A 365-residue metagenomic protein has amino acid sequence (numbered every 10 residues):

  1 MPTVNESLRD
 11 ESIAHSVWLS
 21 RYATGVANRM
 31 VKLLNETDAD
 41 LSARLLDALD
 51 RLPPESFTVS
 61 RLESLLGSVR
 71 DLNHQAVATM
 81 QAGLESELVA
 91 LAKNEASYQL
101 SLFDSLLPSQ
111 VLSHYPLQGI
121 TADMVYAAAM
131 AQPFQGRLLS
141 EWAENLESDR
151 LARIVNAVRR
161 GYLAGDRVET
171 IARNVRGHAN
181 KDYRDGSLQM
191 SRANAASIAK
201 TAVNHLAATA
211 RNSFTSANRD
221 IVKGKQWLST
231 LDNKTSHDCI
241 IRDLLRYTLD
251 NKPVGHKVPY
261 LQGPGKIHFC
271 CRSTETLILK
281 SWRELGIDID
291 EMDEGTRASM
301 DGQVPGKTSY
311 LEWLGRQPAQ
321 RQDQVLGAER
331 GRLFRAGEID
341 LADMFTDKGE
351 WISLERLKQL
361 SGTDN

Functional and structural regions predicted by a protein language model:
M1-K181, R283-N365: N-terminal leader/targeting and assembly helices and adjacent pre-domain segments
G186-M292: Acidic, glycine-rich two-metal-ion catalytic cores of nucleic acid-processing enzymes
